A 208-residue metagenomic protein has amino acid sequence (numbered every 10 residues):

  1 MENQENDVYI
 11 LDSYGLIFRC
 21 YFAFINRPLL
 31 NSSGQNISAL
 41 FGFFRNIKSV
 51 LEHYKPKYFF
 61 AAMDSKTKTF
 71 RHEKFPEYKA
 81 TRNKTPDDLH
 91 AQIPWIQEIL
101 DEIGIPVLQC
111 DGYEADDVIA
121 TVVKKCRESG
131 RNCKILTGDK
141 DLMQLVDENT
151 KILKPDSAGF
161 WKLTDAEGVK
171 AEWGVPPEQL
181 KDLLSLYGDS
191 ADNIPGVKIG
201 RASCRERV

Functional and structural regions predicted by a protein language model:
M1-F60, D64, T69-K74: Non-catalytic, usually N-terminal nucleic-acid engagement modules in DNA/RNA processing proteins
E2-E5, N26-L30, A80-G200, R205: Extended two-metal-dependent nuclease catalytic cores across DNA- and RNA-processing enzymes
E77: Active-site phosphate-binding/coordination module
